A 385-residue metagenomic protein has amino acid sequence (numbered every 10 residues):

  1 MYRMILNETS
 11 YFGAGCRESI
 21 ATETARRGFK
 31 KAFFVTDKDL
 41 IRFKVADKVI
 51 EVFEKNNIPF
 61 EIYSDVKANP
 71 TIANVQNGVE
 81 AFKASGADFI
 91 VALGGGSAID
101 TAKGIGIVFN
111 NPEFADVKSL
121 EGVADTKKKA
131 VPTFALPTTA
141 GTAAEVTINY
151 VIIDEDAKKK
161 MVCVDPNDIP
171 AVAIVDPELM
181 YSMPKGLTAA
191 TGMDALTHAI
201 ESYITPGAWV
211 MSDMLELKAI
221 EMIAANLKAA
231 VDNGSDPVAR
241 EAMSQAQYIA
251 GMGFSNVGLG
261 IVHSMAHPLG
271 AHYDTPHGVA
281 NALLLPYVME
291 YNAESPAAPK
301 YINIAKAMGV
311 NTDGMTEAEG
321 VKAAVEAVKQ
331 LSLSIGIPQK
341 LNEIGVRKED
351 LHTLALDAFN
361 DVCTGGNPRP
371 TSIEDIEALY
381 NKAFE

Functional and structural regions predicted by a protein language model:
M1-Y63: An N-terminal, well-structured beta->alpha segment
I41-F114, A229-R240: N-terminal small/polar loop signature for handling phosphorylated ligands or for N-terminal nucleophile
A73-P177: Glycine/threonine-rich beta-strand-loop-alpha-helix active-site module that forms ligand/phosphate-binding
G141, Y248-N281, D361-G366: Glycine-rich phosphate/pyrophosphate-binding beta-alpha loops
N149-V257: Carboxylate- and glycine-rich phosphate/diphosphate-binding segment that chelates Mg2+/Mn2+
H272-D350: Gly/Pro-rich interdomain helix-loop hinge
R347-E385: Short, amphipathic C-terminal "tail helix"
